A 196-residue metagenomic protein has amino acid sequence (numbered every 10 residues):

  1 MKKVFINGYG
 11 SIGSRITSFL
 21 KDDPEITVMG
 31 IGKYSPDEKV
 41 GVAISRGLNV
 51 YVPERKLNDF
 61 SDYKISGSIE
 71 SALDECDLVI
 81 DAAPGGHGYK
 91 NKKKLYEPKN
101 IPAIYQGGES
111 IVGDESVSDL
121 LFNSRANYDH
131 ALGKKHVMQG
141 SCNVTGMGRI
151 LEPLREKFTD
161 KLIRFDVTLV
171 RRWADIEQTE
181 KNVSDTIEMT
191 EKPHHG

Functional and structural regions predicted by a protein language model:
M1-Q178: N-terminal Rossmann-like NAD(P) cofactor-binding subdomain of oxidoreductases, focused on the glycine-rich
I176-G196: Charged docking surfaces used in two-component/phosphorelay signaling
